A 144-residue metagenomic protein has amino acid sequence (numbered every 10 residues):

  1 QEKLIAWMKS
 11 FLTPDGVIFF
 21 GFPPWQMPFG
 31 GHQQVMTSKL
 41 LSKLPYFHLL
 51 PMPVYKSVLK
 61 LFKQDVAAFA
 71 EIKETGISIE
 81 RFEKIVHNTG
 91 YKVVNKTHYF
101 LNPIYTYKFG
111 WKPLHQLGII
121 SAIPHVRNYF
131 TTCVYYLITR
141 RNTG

Functional and structural regions predicted by a protein language model:
E2-K3, G31-Q34, N88: Short amphipathic alpha-helical segments
E2-V17: A short glycine-rich, Lys/Arg-flanked "PGG" loop and its adjoining helix->strand segment in the class I
V17-L50: Conserved class I S-adenosyl-L-methionine
K43-Q64: A structural motif
L61-G144: A C-terminal cap/extension of S-adenosyl-L-methionine-dependent methyltransferases that defines the acceptor-substrate
